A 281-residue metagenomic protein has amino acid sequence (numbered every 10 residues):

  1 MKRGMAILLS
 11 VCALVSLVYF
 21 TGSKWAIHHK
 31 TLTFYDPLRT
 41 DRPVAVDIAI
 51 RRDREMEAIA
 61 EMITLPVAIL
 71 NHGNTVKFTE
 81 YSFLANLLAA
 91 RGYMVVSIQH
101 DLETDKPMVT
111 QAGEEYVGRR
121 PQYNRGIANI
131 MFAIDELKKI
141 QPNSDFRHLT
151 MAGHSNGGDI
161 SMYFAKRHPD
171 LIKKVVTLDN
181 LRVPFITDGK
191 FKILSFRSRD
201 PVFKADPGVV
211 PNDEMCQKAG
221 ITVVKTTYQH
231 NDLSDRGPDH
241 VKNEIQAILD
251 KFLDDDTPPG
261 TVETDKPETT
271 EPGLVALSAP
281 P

Functional and structural regions predicted by a protein language model:
G4, C12-A58, E263: An N-terminal hydrophobic leader/cap segment in hydrolases
Y35-S144: Serine-hydrolase catalytic machinery in alpha/beta-hydrolase-like enzymes
H72, H154, H230: Histidine-centered divalent metal-coordination motifs
D135-G189: Primarily recognizes the serine-hydrolase "nucleophile elbow" in alpha/beta-hydrolase and SGNH/GDSL folds
L194-R197: Short beta-strand/loop motif that positions the catalytic acidic residue of the alpha/beta-hydrolase fold
V202-G208: Conserved alpha/beta-hydrolase "acid-adjacent" motif
A219-P281: C-terminal catalytic histidine-bearing segment of alpha/beta-hydrolase fold enzymes
